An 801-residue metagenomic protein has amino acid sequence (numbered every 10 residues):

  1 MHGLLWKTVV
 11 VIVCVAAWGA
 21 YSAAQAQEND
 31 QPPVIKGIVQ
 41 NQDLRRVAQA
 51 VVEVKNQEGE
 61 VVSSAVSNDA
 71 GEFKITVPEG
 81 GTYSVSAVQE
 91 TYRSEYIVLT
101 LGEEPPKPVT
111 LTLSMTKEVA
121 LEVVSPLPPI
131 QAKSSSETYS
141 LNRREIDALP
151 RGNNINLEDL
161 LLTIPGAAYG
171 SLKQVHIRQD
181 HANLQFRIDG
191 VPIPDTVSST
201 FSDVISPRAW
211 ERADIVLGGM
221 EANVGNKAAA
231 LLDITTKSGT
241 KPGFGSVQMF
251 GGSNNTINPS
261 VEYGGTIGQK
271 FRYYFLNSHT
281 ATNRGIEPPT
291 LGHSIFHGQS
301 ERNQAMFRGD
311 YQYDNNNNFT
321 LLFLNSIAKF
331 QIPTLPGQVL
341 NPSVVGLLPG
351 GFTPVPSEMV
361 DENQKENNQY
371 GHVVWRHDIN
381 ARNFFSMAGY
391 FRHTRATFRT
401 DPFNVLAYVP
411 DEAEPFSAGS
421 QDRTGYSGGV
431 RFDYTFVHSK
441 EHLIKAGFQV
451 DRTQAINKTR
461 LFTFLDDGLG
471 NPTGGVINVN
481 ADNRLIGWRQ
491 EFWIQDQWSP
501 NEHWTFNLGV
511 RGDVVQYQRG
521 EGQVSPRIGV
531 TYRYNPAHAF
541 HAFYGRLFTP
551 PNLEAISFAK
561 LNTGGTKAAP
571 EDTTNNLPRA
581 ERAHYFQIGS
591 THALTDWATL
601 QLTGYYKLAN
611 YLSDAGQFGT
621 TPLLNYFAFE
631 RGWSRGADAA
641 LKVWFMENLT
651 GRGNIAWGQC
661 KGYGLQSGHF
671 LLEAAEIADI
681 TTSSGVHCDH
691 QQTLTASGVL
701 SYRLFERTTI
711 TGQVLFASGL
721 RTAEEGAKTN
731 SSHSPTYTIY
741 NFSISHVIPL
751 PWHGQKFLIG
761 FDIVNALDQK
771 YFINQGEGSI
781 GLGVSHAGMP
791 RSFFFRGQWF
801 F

Functional and structural regions predicted by a protein language model:
N68, T91-K107, E122-E221, L231 (+4 more regions): Periplasmic N-terminal accessory/gating domains of Gram-negative outer-membrane beta-barrel systems
F201-S202, E211-M220, L231, T235-T266 (+3 more regions): Short strand-turn segments of transmembrane beta-barrel domains in outer membranes, especially the first one or two
G251-A281, G292-P333, N363-F384, H438-S439 (+1 more regions): Transmembrane beta-barrel wall of Gram-negative outer-membrane proteins
T282-G285, F296-G298, N316-D378, T394-P410 (+1 more regions): Flexible loop and strand-edge segments within Gram-negative outer membrane beta-barrel domains
Q331-L340, L461, Q518, Y532 (+6 more regions): Surface-exposed extracellular loop regions of Gram-negative outer-membrane beta-barrel proteins, predominantly
F384-Y390, T394-F398, R533, H541 (+5 more regions): Membrane-embedded beta-barrel scaffold of Gram-negative outer-membrane proteins
S499-N501, G604-L608, F627-A723, Q798: Gram-negative outer-membrane beta-barrel transporters
F716-A723, H746-F801: C-terminal beta-signal and adjacent terminal beta-strands/loops of Gram-negative outer-membrane beta-barrel proteins
